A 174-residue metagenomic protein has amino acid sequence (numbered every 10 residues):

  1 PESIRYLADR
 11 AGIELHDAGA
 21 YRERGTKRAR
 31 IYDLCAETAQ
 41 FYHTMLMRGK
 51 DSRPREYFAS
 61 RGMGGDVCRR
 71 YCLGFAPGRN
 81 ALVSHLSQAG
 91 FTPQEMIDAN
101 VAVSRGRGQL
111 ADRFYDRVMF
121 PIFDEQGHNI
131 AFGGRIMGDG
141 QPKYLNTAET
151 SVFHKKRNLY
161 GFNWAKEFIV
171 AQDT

Functional and structural regions predicted by a protein language model:
P1-D98, R117, F132, T147: Non-catalytic accessory segments of DNA primases and related replication-initiation nucleases
D33, A111-D112, P121-I122: Short, charge-rich binding segments
S52, E56, Y115, M119 (+2 more regions): Short, acidic loop-beta-alpha module within alpha/beta folds
D66-C68, R113, E125: A generic structural signal for short, non-catalytic loop/turn and secondary-structure boundary residues
V83-H85, G108, I122: Alpha-helix boundary/capping detector
S87-Y115, W164-D173: Short, basic/aromatic recognition patches
D139-P142: Extended, charged amphipathic alpha-helical "stalk" segments
